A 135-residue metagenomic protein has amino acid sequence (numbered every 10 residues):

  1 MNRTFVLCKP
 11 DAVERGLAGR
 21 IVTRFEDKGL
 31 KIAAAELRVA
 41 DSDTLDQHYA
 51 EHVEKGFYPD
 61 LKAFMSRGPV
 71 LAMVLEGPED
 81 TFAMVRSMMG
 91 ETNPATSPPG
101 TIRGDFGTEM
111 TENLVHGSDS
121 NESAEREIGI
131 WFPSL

Functional and structural regions predicted by a protein language model:
M1-L135: Non-catalytic terminal and connector segments of soluble metabolic enzymes
